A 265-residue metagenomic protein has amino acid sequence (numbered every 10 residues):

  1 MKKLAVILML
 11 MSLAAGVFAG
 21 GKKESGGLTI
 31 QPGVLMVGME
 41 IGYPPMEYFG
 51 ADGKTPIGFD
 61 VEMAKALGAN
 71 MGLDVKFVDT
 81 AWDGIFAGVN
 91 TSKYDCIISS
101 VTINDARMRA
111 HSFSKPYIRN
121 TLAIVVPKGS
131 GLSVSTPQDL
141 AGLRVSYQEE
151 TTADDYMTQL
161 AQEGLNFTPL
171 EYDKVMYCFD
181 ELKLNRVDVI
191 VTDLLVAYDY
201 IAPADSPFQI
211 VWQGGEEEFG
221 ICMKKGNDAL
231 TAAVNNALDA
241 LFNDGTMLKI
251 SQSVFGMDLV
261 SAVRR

Functional and structural regions predicted by a protein language model:
M1-V34, R264-R265: Short, low-complexity disordered leader/linker segments with a strong preference for bacterial N-terminal type II
G20-E24, T152-L170, A202, S206-V211 (+1 more regions): Ligand-binding clefts/hinges and TM-proximal coupling segments of bilobed small-molecule sensing domains
G27-V101, S253: Extracytoplasmic small-molecule ligand-binding "clamshell" domains of the periplasmic binding protein/Venus flytrap
M39-Y43, V78-D83, S92-N104, N120 (+5 more regions): Beta->alpha turn/N-cap motifs
I41, R119-K128, L194-Y198, A202-N235 (+2 more regions): Periplasmic-binding protein-like
V61-E62, K76-A87, L132, P169-L184 (+1 more regions): Short helix-initiation/N-cap motifs at beta->coil->alpha
G84-A87, S99-A110, Y156-L160, D180-G215: A ligand-binding cleft/hinge motif common to bilobed small-molecule-binding domains
P127-V145: Flexible hinge/capping segments at coil-to-helix
